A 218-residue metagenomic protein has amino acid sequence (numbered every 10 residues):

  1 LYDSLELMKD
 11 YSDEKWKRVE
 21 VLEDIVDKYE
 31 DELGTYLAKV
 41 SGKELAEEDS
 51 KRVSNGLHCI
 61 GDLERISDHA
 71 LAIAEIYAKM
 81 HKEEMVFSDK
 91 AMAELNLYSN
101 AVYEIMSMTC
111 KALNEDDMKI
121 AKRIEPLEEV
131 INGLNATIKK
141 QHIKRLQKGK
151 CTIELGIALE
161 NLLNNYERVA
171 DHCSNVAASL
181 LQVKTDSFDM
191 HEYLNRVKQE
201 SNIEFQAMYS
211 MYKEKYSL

Functional and structural regions predicted by a protein language model:
L1-L218: Cytosolic, long alpha-helical scaffolding segments
